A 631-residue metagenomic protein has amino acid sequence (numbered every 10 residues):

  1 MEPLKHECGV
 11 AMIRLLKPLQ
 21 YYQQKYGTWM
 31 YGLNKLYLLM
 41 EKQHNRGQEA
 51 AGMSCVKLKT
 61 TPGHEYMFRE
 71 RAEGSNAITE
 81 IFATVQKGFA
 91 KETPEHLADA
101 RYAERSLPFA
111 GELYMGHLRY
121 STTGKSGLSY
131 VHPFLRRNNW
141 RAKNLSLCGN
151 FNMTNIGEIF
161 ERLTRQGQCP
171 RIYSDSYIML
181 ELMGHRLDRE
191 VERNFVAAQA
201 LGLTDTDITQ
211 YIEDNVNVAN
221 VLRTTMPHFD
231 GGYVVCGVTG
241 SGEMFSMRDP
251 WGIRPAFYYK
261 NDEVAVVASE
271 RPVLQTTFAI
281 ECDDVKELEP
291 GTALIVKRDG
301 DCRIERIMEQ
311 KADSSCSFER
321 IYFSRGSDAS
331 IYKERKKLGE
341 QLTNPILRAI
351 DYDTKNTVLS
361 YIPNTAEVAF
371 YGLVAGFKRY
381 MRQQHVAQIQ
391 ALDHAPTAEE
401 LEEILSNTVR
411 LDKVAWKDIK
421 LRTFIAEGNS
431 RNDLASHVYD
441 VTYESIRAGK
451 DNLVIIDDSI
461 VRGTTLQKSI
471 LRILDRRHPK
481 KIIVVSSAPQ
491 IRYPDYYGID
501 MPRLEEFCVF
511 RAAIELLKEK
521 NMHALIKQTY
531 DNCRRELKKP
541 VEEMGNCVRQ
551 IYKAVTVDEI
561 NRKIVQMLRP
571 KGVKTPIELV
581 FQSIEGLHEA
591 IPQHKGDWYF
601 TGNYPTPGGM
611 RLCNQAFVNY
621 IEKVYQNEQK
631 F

Functional and structural regions predicted by a protein language model:
M1-E289, I295-V358, I362-P363, G372: Conserved short alpha-helical segments that host acidic/polar catalytic motifs at enzyme active sites
P94-R101, F195-V216, R379-T408, K520-T529 (+1 more regions): Short mixed-charge
M226, S241-E243, R248, K260 (+7 more regions): PRPP-dependent phosphoribosyltransferase catalytic core
Y332-N429: Conserved PRPP/pyrophosphate-binding segment of the phosphoribosyltransferase/PRPP-pathway fold
L342, L359, S459-I460, I482: Hydrophobic, well-ordered secondary-structure elements that form the walls of internal hydrophobic environments
D440-N452: Short basic/glycine-enriched coil/helix segment immediately N-terminal to the Walker B
N452-S469: A phosphate-binding catalytic loop at a beta-strand-loop-alpha-helix junction that coordinates phosphoryl groups
